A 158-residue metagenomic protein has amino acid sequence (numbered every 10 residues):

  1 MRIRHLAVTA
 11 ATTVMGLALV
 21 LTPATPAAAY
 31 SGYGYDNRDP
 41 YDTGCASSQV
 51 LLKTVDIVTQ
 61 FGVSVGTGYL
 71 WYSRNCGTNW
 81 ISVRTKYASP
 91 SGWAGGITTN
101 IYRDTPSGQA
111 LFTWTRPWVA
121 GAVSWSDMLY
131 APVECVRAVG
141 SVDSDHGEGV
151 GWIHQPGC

Functional and structural regions predicted by a protein language model:
M1-Q49: N-terminal prepro-regions of secreted/extracellular proteins
A29-C158: Post-signal peptide N-terminal regions of Sec-secreted extracellular proteins
